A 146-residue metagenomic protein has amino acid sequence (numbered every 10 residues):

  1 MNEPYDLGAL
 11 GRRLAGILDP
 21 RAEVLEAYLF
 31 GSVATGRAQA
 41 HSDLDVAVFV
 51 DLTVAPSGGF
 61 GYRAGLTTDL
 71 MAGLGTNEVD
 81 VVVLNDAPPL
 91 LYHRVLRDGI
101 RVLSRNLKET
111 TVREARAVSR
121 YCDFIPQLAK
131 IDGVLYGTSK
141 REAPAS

Functional and structural regions predicted by a protein language model:
M1-E26, A34-A40, T53-S146: Catalytic core of pol beta-like nucleotidyltransferases
S42-L44: Short, conserved active-site loops that position catalytic residues or coordinate cofactors/metal ions across diverse
A47-F49: Short hydrophobic/aromatic beta-strand micro-patches that form the beta-sheet surface supporting nucleotide- or nucleic
